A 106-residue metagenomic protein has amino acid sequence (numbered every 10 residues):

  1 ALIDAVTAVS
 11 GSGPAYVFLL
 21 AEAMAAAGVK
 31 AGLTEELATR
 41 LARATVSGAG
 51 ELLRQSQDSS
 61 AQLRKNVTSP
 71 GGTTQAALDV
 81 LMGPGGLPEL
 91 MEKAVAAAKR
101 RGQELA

Functional and structural regions predicted by a protein language model:
A1-T39: Anionic-ligand binding region
T39, R43-A106: NAD(P)-dependent Rossmann-like dehydrogenase/reductase catalytic/cofactor-binding core
